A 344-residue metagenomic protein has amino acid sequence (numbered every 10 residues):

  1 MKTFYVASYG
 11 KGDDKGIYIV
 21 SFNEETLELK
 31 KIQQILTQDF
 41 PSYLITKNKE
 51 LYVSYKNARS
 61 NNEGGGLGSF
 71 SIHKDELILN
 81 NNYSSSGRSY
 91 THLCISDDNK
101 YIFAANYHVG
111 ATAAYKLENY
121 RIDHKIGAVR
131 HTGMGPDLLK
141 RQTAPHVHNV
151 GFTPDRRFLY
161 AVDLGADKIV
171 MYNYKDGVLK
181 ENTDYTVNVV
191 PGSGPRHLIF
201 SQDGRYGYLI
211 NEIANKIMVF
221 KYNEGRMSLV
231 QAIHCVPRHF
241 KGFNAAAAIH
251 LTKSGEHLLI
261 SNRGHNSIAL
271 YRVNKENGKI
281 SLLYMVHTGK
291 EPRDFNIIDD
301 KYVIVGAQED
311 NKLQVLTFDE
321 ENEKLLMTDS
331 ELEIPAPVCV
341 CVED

Functional and structural regions predicted by a protein language model:
G10-D13, N57-N61, H108-A111, A166-K168 (+3 more regions): Short glycine/acidic-enriched loop and turn motifs that connect beta-strands
V20-L27, F70-E76, Y115-H124, N173-L179 (+3 more regions): Short loop/turn segments immediately following beta-strands, especially the blade-tip and inter-blade linker loops
K30-L36, I78-Y83, G127, G133-K140 (+4 more regions): A short beta-strand motif characteristic of beta-propeller blades
K31-N99: Blade-loop segments of beta-propeller domains
Q38-N48, S86-D97, T132-D155, V189-G204 (+3 more regions): Beta-rich, blade/repeat-based domains predominating in secreted/periplasmic proteins but also intracellular
L77-H148: Asp-box/WD-like beta-propeller blade repeats and closely related beta-sheet repeat scaffolds
R156-A214: Loop-centered beta-sheet repeat module
